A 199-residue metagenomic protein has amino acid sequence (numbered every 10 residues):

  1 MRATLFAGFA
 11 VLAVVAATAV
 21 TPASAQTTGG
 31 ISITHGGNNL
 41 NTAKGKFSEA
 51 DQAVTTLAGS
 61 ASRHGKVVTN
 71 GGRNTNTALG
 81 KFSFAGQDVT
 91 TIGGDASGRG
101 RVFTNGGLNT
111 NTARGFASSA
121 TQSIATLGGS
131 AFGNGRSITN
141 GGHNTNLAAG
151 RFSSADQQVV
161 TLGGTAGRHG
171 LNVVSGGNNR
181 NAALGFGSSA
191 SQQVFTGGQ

Functional and structural regions predicted by a protein language model:
M1-A10: Bacterial N-terminal signal peptides that target proteins for export
V14-A23: C-terminal segment of classical bacterial N-terminal signal peptides
A23-Q199: Low-complexity repeat regions of mature extracellularly deployed or surface/particle-associated proteins
